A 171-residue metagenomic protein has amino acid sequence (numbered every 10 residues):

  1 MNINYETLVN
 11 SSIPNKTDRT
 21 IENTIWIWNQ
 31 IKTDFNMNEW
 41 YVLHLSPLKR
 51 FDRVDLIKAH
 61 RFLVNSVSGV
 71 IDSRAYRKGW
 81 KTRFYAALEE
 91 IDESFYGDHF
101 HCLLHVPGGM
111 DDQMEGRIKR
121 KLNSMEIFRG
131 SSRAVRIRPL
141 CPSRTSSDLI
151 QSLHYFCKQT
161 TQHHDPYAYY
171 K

Functional and structural regions predicted by a protein language model:
N2-W40, L48-H60, G108-K171: Catalytic "initiation/cleavage/transfer" segments centered on a nucleophilic residue and adjacent nucleic-acid-engaging
M37-Y41, T82, Y96-F100: Residues at beta-strand starts and edge strands
L45: Flexible glycine-/small-residue-rich
F51-R77: Short, well-structured hydrophobic secondary-structure segments
I71-E93: Short, glycine- and small/hydrophobic-rich beta-strand elements in well-ordered beta-sheets
Y85-G109: Histidine-centered divalent-metal-coordination microenvironment in nucleic-acid enzymes
